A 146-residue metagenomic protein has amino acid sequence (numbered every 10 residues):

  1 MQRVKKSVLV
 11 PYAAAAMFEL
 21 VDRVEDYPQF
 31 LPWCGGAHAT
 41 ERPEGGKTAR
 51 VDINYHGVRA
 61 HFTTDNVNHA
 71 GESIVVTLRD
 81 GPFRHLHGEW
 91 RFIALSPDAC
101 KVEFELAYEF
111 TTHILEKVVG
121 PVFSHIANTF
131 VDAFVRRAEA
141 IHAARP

Functional and structural regions predicted by a protein language model:
M1-E44, A144: Hydrophobic ligand-binding cavity/cleft-lining segments
K6-V8, A37-A39, F62-V67, H87-A94: Hydrophobic/aromatic beta-strand elements that line small-molecule binding cavities or substrate pockets in beta-rich
V10-A14, I53-G57, N68-A70, P82-R84 (+2 more regions): Beta-strand elements of well-folded, non-transmembrane domains
A14, E41-G45, N68-G71, R91-K101: A short, structured loop/turn motif at beta-sheet edges
M17-V21, Y27, A49, V102-F104 (+1 more regions): Hydrophobic pocket/interface hotspot
H38-D80, A133, R137: Glycine-rich portal/gate segments that line the openings of hydrophobic small-molecule binding cavities
L78-T129: Beta-strand/loop substructures that line and gate deep hydrophobic ligand-binding cavities in soluble
V135-P146: Short, highly charged C-terminal tails/helix-capping segments
